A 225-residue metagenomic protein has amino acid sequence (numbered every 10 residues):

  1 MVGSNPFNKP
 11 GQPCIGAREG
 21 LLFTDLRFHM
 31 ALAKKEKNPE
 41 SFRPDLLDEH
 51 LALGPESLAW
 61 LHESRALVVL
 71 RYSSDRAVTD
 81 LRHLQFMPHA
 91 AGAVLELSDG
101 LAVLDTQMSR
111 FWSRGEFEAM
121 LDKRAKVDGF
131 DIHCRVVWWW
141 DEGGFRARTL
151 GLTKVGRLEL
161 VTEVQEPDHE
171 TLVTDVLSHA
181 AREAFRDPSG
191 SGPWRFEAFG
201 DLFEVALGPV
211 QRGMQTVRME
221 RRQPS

Functional and structural regions predicted by a protein language model:
M1-P6, A90-S98, V176-P188: Hydrophobic, Leu/Ile/Phe/Ala-enriched alpha-helical segments that form helix-helix packing faces
M1-R43, A59-E63, G190-P209: Long, low-complexity, Ser/Thr/Gly/Pro-rich intrinsically disordered segments that act as flexible linkers and assembly
F28, A33-H133: Internal, hydrophobic cores of structured domains that mediate oligomerization or house catalytic pockets within large
T106-S225: Aromatic/basic-lined ligand-recognition segments that form π-stacking hydrophobic pockets flanked by Lys/Arg to engage
